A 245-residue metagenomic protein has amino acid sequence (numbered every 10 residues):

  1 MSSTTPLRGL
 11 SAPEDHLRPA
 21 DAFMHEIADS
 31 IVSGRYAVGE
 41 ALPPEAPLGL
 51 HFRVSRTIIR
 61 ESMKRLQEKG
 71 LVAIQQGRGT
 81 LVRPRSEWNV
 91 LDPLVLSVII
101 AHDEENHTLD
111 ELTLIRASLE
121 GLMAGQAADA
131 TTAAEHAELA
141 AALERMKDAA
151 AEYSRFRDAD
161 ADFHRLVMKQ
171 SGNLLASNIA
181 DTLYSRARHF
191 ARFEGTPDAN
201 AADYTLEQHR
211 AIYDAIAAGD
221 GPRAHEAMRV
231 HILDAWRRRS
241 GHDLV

Functional and structural regions predicted by a protein language model:
M1-L119, V245: Short linear motifs at protein or domain termini
S2-S3, D15, A140-D148, D158 (+3 more regions): C-terminal all-alpha effector/ligand-binding and dimerization domain of prokaryotic HTH-type transcriptional repressors
P13, A20, T132, Y153 (+2 more regions): Flexible, glycine- and charge-enriched loops at secondary-structure boundaries
V32, Y36, A124, A128-T132 (+4 more regions): Short, flexible helix-adjacent loops and helix caps
L48, Q67, G121, G125 (+5 more regions): Charged, amphipathic alpha-helical interaction segments
F52, S171-G172: A broad structural signal for alpha-helix termini and local helix breaks/kinks
E87-L166, Q170, D203-A227: All-alpha effector-binding/dimerization core of bacterial HTH-type transcriptional repressors
